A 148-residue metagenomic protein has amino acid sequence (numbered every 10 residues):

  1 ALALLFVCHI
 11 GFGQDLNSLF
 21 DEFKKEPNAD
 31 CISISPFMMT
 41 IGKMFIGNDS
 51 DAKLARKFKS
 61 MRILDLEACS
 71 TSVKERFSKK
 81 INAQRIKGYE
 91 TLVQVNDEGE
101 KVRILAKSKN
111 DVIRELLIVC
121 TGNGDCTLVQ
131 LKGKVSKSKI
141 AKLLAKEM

Functional and structural regions predicted by a protein language model:
A1-L19: Bacterial Sec-dependent N-terminal signal peptides
G11, D97, T121-G122: Mature, soluble, non-transmembrane domains
L16-F77: Early exported N-terminus immediately downstream of N-terminal targeting peptides
E26-A29, R56-F58, D97-G99, I113 (+1 more regions): Extracytoplasmic
S72-R85, V129-K132: Surface-exposed flexible segments
S78, N82-S108: Short Gly/Thr-rich strand-loop-strand
L105-S136: A short, solvent-exposed beta-edge/loop patch
A141-M148: A recognition module on extended beta-rich or small alphabeta surfaces enriched in W/G with H and D/E
